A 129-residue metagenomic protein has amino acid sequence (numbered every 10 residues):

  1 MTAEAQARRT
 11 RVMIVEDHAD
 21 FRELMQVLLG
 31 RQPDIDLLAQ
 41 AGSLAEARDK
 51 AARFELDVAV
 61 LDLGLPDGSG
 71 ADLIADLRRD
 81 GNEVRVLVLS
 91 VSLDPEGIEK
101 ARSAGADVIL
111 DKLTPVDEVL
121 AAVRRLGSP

Functional and structural regions predicted by a protein language model:
M1-R11, D117-P129: Non-catalytic signal-transmission and effector/linker regions of two-component phosphorelay proteins
E16: Conserved acidic carboxylate
Q40-V58: Acidic, metal-coordinating helix/loop segments flanking the phosphotransfer/catalytic sites of two-component signaling
S43, S69-D72: Acidic catalytic/metal-coordinating carboxylates
D62-L63, S90: Active-site residues of response regulator receiver
A71-N82: Short amphipathic alpha-helix used as the core "switch/output" element in two-component signaling
D72, L93-L110, T114, A121: Alpha4 helix (beta4-alpha4-beta5 surface) of REC/receiver domains from two-component response regulators
E83-L93: A short, hydrophobic beta-strand element within the central beta-sheet of small alpha/beta folds
